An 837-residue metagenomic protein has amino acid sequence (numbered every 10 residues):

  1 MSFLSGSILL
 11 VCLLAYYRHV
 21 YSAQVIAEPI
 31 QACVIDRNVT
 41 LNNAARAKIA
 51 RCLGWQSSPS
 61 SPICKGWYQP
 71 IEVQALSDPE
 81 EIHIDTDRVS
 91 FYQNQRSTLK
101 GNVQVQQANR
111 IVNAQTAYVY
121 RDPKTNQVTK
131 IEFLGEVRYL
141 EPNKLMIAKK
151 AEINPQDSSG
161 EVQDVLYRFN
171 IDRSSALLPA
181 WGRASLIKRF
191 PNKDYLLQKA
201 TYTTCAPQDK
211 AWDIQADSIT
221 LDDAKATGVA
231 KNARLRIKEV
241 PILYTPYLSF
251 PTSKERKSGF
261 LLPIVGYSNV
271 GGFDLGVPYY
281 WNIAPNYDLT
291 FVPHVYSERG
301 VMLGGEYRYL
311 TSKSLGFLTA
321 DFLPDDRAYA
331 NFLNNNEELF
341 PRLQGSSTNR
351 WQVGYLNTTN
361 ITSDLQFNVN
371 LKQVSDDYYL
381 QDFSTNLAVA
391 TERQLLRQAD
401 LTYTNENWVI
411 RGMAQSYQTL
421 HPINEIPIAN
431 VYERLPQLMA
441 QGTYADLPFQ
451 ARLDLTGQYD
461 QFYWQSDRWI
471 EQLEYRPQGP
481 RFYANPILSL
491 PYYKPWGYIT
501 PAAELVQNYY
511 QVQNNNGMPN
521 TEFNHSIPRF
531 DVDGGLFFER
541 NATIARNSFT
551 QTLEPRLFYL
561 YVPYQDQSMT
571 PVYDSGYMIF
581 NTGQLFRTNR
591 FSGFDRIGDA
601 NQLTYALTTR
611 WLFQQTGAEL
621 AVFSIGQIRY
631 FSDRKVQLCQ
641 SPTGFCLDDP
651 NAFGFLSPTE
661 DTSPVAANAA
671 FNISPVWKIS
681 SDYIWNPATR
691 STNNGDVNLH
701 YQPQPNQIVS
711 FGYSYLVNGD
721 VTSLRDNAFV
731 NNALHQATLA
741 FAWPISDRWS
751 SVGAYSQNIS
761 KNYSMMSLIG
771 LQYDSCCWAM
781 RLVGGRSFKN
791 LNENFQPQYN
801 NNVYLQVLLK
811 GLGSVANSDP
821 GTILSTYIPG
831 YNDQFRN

Functional and structural regions predicted by a protein language model:
M1-S7: Bacterial N-terminal signal peptides that target proteins for export
V11-V20: C-terminal segment of classical bacterial N-terminal signal peptides
V20-S22, A27: Boundary at the C-terminal end of the N-terminal hydrophobic targeting segment
P29-L41, K48, L53-Q107: N-terminal segments that cap or nucleate solenoid repeat domains
R37, K48-S61, P70, D85 (+3 more regions): Outer-membrane beta-barrel proteins and related beta-barrel translocases across Gram-negative bacteria
V73-D78, D87, K100-Q107, G135-E141 (+3 more regions): Short, recurring structural edge motifs at helix starts
E81-H83, V89-N113, Y118-L134, R138-L140 (+6 more regions): Structural recognition of beta-strand segments within beta-rich domains
